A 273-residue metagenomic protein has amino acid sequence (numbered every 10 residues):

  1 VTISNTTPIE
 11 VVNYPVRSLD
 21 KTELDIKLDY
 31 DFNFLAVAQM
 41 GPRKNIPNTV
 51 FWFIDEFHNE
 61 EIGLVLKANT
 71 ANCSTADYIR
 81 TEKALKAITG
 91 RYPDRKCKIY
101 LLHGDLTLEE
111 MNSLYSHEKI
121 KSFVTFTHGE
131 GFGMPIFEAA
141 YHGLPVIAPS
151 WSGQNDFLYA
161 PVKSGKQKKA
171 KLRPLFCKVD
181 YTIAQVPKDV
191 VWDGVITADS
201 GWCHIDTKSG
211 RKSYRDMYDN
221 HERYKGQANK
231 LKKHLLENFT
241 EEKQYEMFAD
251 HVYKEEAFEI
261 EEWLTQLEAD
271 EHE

Functional and structural regions predicted by a protein language model:
V1-K21: Donor nucleotide-sugar binding/catalytic pocket of nucleotide-sugar-dependent glycosyltransferases
I26-K44, V50-F53, L64-L66: Conserved donor-binding/catalytic core segment of Leloir-type glycosyltransferases
T70, V179-E273: C-terminal amphipathic helix plus adjacent low-complexity, charged tail appended to glycosyltransferase catalytic
T75-H117, K121-S122: Nucleotide-activated donor-binding/catalytic signature segment of Leloir-type glycosyltransferases, i.e., the conserved
N112, F137-Y141, P145, S152-D156: Short alpha-helical segment that forms part of, or immediately flanks, the ligand-binding pocket in carbohydrate-active
K119-K121, G143, S150: A short alpha->beta transition loop at the rim of the catalytic pocket in nucleotide-sugar-dependent
H128: Aromatic "clamp/platform" in nucleotide-sugar-dependent glycosyltransferases that forms part of the donor/acceptor
P145-A148, L158-Y159, G165-K178: Short hydrophobic beta-strand element within catalytic cores of glycosyltransferases and related nucleotide-activated
